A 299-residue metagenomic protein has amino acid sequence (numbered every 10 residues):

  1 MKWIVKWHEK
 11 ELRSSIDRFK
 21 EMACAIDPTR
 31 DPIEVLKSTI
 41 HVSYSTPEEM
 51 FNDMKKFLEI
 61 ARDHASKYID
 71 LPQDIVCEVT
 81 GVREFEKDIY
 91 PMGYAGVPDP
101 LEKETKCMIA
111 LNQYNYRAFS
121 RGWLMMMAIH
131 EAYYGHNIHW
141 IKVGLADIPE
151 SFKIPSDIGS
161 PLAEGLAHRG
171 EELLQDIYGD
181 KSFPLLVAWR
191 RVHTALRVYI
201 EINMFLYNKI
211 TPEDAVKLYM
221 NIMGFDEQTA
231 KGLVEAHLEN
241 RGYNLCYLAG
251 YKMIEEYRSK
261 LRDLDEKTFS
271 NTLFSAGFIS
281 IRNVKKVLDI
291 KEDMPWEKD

Functional and structural regions predicted by a protein language model:
M1-D299: N-terminal maturation segment of proteins
